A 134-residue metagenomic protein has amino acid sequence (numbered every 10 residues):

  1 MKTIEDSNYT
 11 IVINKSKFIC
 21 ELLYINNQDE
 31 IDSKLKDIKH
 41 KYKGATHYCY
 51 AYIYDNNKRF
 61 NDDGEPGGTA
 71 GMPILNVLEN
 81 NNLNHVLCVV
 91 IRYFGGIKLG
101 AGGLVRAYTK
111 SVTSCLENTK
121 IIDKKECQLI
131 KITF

Functional and structural regions predicted by a protein language model:
M1-T69: C-terminal regulatory domains involved in ligand/effector binding and gene-expression control
Y52-I53, N84-F94: Glycine- and acidic-rich phosphate- and metal-coordinating loops
N56, P66-L83: Positively charged, aromatic-enriched nucleic acid-contacting surfaces
L99: Short Cys/His-based metal-binding microdomains
A107: N-terminal cationic and glycine-rich segments that engage phosphates or anionic surfaces
N118: Polar interaction faces of repeat-based domains
I122-F134: Short glycine-/aliphatic-rich beta-strand segments at the starts of folded cytosolic domains
